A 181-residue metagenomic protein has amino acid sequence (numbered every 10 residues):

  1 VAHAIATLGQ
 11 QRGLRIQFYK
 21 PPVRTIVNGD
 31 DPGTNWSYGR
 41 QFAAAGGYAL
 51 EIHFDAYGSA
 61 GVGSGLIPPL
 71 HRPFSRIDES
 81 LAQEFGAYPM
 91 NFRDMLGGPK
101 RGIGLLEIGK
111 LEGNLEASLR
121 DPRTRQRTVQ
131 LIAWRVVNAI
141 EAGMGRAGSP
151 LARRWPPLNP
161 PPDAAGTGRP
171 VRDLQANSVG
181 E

Functional and structural regions predicted by a protein language model:
H3-E181: Active-site-proximal helix/loop segments of hydrolytic enzymes
